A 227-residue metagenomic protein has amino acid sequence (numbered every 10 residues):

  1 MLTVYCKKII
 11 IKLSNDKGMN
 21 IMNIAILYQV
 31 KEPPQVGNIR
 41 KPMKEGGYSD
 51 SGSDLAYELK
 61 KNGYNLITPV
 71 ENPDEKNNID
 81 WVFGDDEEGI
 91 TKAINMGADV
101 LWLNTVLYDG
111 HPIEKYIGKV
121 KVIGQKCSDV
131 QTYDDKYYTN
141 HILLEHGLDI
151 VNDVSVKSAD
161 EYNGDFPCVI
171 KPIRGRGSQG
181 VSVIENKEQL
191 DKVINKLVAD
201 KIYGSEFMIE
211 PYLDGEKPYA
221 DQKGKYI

Functional and structural regions predicted by a protein language model:
V4-K121: ATP-binding N-terminal substructure of ATP-dependent carboxylate-amine bond-forming enzymes
L27, K171, E210: Short beta-strand segments
K31, R174-R176, L213-K217: Glycine-rich beta-alpha junction loops
Y64, P69-E71, G118-G180: A conserved helix-loop-beta module that forms one wall/lid of the active-site cleft in ATP-utilizing catalytic domains
V106-Y108, V156-A159, L213-G215: Short beta->alpha connector loops
V181-N186: Short beta-strand-to-turn element immediately C-terminal to the catalytic PLP-Schiff-base lysine in fold type I
K187-I227: Phosphate-binding site of ATP-dependent enzymes
